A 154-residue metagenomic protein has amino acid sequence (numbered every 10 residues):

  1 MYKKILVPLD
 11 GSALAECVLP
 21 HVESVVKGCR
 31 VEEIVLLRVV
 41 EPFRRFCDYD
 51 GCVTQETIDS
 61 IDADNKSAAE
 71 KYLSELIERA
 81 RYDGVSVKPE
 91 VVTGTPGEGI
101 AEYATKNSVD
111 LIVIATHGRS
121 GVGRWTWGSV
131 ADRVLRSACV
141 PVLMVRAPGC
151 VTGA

Functional and structural regions predicted by a protein language model:
M1-E56, C150: Small/aliphatic-rich secondary-structure junction motif
K4, A13, E102-A154: Gly/Ser-rich helix-loop-strand patches that form or flank binding pockets for ribonucleotide-derived cofactors
V7, L19, K88, T95 (+1 more regions): Hydrophobic alpha-helix-in-membranes signature
D10-A13, D64, A68, V91: Short, surface-exposed alpha-helical recognition segments that flank or form part of ligand/macromolecule-binding
V18, A69-Y72, P96, V130: Hydrophobic alpha-helical membrane-association signature
S24, G28, E75-I112, G149-A154: Structural beta-alpha unit
V35-L37, K88-V92, L143: General small-molecule cofactor/ligand-binding pocket signal
Q55-K71: A short acidic, glycine-rich active-site loop that binds or catalyzes chemistry on phosphate/adenosine moieties
